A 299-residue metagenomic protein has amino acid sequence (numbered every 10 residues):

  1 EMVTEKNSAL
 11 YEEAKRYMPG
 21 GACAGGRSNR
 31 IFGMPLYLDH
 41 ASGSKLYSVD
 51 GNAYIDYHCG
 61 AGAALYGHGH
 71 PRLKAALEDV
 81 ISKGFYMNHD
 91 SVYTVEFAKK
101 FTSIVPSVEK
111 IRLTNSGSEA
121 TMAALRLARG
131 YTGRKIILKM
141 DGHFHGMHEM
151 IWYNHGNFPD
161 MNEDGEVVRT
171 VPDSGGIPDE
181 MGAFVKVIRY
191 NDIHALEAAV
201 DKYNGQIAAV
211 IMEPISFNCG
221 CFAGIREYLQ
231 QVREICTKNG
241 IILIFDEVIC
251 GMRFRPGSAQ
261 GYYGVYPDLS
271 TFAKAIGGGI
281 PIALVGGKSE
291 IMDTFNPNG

Functional and structural regions predicted by a protein language model:
M2-G299: Conserved N-terminal phosphate-binding loop of PLP-dependent enzymes in the Aspartate aminotransferase
